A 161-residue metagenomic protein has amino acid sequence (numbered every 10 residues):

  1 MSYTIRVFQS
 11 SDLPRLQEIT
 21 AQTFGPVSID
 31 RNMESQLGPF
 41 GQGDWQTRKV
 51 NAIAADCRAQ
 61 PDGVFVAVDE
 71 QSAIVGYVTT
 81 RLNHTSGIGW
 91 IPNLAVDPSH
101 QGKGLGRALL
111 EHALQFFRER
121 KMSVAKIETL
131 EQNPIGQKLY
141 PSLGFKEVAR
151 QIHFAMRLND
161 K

Functional and structural regions predicted by a protein language model:
Y3, V7-S11, E18-P92, D97 (+4 more regions): Acetyl-CoA-dependent GNAT
S11-D12, G104: Short helix-adjacent coil turns
G43, K103, A125-K126: A generic secondary-structure micro-motif detector that highlights 1-2 residue hydrophobic/ambivalent hotspots embedded
T80-W90, R120-M122, N133-I135, S142: A short, terminal or domain-edge coil/loop segment
V96, G102-Q115, K138-S142: Conserved acetyl-CoA-binding loop-helix of GNAT-fold acetyltransferases
Q101, I127-G136, A155-L158: Conserved beta-strand-loop-alpha-helix junction that forms the acyl-donor binding cleft
R107, E119, E131-A149: Conserved active-site alpha-helix within GNAT-family acetyltransferase domains
F117-T129: Conserved GNAT acetyl-CoA-binding A-motif
